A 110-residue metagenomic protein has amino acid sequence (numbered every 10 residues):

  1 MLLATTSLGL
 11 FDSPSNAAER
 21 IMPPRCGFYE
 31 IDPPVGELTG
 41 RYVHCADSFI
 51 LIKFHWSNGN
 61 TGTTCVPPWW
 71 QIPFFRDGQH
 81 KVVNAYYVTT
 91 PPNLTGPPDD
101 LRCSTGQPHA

Functional and structural regions predicted by a protein language model:
M1-A17: Secretory targeting and sorting signals
A17-A110: Post-signal peptide N-terminal regions of Sec-secreted extracellular proteins
